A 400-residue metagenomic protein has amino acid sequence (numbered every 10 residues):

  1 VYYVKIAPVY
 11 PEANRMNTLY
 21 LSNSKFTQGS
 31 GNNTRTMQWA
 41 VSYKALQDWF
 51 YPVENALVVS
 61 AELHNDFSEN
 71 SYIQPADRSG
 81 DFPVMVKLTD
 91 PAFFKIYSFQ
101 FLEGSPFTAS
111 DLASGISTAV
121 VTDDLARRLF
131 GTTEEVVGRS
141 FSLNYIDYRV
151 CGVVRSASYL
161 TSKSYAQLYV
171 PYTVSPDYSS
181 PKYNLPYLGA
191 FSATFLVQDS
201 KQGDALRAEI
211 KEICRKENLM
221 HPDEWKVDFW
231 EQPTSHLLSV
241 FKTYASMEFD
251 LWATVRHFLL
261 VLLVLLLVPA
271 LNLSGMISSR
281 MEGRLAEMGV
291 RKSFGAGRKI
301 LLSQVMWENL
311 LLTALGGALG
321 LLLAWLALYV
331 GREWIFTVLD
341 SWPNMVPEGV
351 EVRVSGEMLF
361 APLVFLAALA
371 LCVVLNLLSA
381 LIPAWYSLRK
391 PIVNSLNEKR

Functional and structural regions predicted by a protein language model:
V1-I6, M247-A286, A314, V374: Hydrophobic alpha-helical transmembrane segments of multi-pass inner-membrane transport and secretion
Y2-Q74, G80, G189-S192, T337-R353: Membrane-proximal extracellular/periplasmic loop immediately following the first transmembrane helix
Y3-I6, M358-R400: C-terminal membrane-exit region of the final transmembrane helix in multipass inner-membrane proteins
E12, M276-V290, F294, I392: Transmembrane helix boundary and interhelical loop/hinge segments in multi-pass membrane proteins
E62-L63, Q74-T108, L112-A113, G152: The feature marks short, hydrophobic/small-residue-biased sequence motifs that occur predominantly
A92-P106, S117-M247: Mid-to-C-terminal secondary-structure elements that act as membrane-proximal/extracytoplasmic interface segments
A286-R332, A367, L371, L375 (+1 more regions): Transmembrane alpha-helical interface segments in multi-pass membrane proteins
L321-A367: Short helix-loop junctions at transmembrane helix boundaries
